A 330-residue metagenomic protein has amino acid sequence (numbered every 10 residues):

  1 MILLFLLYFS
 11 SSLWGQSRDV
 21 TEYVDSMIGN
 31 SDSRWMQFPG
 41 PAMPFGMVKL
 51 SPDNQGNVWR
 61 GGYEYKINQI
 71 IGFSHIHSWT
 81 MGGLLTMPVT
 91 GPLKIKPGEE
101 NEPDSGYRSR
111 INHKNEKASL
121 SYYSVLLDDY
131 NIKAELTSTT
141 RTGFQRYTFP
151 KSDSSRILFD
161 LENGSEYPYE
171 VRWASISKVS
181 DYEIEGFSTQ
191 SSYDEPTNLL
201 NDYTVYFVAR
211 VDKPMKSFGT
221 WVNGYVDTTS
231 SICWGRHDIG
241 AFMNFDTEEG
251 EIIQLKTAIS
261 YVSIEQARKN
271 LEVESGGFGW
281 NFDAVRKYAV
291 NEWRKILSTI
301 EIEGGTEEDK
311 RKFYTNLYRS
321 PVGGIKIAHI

Functional and structural regions predicted by a protein language model:
M1-S17: Bacterial Sec-dependent N-terminal signal peptides
Q16-I330: Accessory carbohydrate-recognition regions in carbohydrate-active enzymes
